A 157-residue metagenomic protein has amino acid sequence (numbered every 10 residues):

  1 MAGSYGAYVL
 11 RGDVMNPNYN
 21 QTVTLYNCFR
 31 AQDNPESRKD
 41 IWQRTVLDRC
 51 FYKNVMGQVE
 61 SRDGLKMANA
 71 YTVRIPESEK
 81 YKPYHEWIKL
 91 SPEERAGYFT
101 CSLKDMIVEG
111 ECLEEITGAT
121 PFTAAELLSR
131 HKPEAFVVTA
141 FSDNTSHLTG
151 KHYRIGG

Functional and structural regions predicted by a protein language model:
A2-E36: Polar/acidic, low-complexity leader/linker segments enriched in S/T/G and N/D
A2-Y8, K39-G156: Short, conserved turn/kink motifs that form compact alpha/beta structural patches or helix kinks used as
